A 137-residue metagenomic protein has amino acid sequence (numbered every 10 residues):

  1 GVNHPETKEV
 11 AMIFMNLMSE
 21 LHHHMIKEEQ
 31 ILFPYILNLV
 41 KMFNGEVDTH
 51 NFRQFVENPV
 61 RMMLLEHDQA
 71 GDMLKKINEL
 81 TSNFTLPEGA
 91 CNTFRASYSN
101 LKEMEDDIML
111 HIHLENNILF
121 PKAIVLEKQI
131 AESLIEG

Functional and structural regions predicted by a protein language model:
G1-G137: Small-residue-biased structural context
